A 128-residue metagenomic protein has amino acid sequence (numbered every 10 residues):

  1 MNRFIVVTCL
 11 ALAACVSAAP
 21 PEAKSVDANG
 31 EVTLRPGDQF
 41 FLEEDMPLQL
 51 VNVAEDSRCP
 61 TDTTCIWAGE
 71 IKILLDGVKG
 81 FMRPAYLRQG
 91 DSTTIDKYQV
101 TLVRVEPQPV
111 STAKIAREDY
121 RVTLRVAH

Functional and structural regions predicted by a protein language model:
M1-F4: Positively charged n-region of N-terminal signal peptides that target proteins for export
L12-A14: C-terminal motif of bacterial Sec signal peptides marking the signal peptidase cleavage site
V16-A18: Bacterial signal peptide processing site
A23-W67: N-terminal secretory signal peptides
T64-I71, R117-V122: Short coil-to-beta strand junction motifs in C2/discoidin
G69-F81: Iron-sulfur (Fe-S) cluster-binding segments and ferredoxin-like electron-carrier domains, especially [2Fe-2S]
L87-S111: Short Fe-S-cluster ligation motifs
Q108-E118, T123-V126: Short, exposed beta-strand-loop hairpins at the edges of beta-sheets in extracellular/periplasmic proteins
